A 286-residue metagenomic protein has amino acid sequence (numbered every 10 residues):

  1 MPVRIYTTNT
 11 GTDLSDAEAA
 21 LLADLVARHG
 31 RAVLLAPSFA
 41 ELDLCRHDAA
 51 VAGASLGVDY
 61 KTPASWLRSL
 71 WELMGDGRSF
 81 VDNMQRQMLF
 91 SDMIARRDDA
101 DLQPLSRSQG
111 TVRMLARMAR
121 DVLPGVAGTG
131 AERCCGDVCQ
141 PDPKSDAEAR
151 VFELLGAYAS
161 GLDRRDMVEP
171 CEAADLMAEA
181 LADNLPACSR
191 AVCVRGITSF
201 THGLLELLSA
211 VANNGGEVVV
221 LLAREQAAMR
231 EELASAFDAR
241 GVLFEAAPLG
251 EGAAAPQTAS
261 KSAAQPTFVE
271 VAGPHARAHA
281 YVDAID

Functional and structural regions predicted by a protein language model:
M1, H29-R31, A187-A191, G215-E217: A general structural motif
M1-A32, S38-F39, M177-D183, D238-D286: Helicase P-loop NTPase motor core
Y6-T12, A36-A40, C193-H202, L221-E225 (+1 more regions): Structural motif
E18, A36-A187, H202, A227-A228: Basic/charged alpha-beta structural segments of nucleotide/phosphate-handling enzymes
L44-D48, W66-S69, L89, L207-A210 (+3 more regions): Alpha-helical scaffold elements adjacent to nucleotide-binding pockets in ATP/GTP-utilizing enzyme cores
D48, A157, G161, A180 (+5 more regions): Generic, well-ordered alpha-helical scaffold segments in large soluble proteins
E72-D76, V194, A264, A280: Catalytic-core helical/loop segments in enzymes performing group transfer/polymerization on anionic/lipid-linked
C193-L249: Extended, H/D-rich, highly charged conserved domains that either
